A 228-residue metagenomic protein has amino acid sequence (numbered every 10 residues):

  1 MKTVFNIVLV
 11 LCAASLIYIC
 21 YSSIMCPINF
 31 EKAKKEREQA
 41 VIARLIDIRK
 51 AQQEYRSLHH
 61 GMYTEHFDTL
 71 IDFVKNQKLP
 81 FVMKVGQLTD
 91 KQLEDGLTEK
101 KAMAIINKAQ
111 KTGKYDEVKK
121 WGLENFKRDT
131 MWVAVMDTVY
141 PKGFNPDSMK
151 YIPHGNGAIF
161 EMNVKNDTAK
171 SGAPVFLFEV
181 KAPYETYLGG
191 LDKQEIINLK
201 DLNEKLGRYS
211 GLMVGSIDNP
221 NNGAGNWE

Functional and structural regions predicted by a protein language model:
K2-M25: Hydrophobic membrane-insertion alpha-helices, especially the h-region of bacterial N-terminal signal peptides
K2-T3, I7-V10, F30-A33, I48 (+1 more regions): N-terminal alpha-helical membrane-insertion module
V8, M25, N29-K32, E54 (+1 more regions): Generic preference for well-ordered secondary structure
S15-I17, Q39, F144: A generic short-segment signal for beta-strand/edge and adjacent turn/coil regions
I19-A40: Amphipathic alpha-helical segments typified by the pilin-like N-terminal helix that continues immediately C-terminal
E38-H60, V74: N-terminal alpha-helical signal peptides/signal-anchor transmembrane segments
S57, G61-E228: Low-complexity, acidic interaction segments enriched in glycine
